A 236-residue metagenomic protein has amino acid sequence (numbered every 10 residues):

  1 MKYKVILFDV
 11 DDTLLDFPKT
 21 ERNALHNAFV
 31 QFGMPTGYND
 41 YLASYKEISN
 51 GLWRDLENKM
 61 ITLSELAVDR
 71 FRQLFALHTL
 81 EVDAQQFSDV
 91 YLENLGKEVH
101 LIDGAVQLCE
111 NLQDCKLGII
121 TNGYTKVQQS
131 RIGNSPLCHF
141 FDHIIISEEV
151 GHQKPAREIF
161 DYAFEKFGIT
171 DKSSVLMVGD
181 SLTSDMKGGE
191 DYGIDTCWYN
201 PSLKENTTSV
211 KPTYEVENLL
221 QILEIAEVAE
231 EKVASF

Functional and structural regions predicted by a protein language model:
M1-I6, K19, V82, V106 (+3 more regions): Asp-based, Mg2+/Mn2+-dependent phosphohydrolase catalytic module
K2-V10, L14-I102: N-terminal helical cap/lid subdomain that shapes the substrate entry/recognition surface in HAD-like hydrolases
A28-Q31, Q107-C115: A short, Lys/Arg-enriched amphipathic alpha-helix followed by its capping loop at the start of a domain
K59, K97, L117, S173-S174: A generic structural signal for short
